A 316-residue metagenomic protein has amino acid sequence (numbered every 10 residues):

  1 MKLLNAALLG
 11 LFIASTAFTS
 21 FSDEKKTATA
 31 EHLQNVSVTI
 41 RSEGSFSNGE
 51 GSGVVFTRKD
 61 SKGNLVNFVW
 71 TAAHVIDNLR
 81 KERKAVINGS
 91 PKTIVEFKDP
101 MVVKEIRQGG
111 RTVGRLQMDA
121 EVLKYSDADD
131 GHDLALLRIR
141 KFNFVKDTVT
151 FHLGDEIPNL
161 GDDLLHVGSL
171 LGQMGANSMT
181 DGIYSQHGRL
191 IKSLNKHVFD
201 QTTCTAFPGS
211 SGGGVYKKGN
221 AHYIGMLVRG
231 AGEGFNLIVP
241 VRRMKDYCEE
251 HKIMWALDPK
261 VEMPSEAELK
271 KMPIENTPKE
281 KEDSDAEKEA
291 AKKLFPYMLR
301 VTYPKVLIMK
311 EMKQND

Functional and structural regions predicted by a protein language model:
A7-T16: Bacterial N-terminal signal peptides
D23-A28, K124-A128, K146-V198, T205-S211 (+1 more regions): Flexible, gly/ser-rich surface segments that form the specificity/activation loops bordering the active-site cleft
E24-A28, R80-I106, L171-G172, Y223-D316: C-terminal cap/linker of serine protease catalytic domains
K25-K26, S37-W70, M179, G212: A conserved glycine-rich beta-strand in the N-terminal activation segment of trypsin-fold
E31-S45, L164, K305: A short, Trp-centered hydrophobic/proline-enriched beta-strand micro-motif
G53-V55, V122, Y184: Conserved hydrophobic positions within beta-strands
V54-V55, T205-L227: Catalytic nucleophile loop of clan PA
R58-D127, R242: Catalytic-histidine neighborhood of serine endopeptidases, predominantly the chymotrypsin-like S1/PA family
